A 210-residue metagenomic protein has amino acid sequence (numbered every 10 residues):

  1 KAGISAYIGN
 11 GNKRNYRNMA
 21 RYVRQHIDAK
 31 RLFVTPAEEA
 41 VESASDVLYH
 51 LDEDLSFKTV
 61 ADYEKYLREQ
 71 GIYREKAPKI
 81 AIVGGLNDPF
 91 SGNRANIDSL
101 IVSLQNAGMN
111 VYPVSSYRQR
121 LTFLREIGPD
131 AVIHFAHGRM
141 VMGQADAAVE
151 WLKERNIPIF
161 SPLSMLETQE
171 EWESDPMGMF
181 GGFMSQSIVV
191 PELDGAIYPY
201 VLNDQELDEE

Functional and structural regions predicted by a protein language model:
K1-E210: An N-terminal assembly and electron-transfer interface module characteristic of large anaerobic redox and radical
